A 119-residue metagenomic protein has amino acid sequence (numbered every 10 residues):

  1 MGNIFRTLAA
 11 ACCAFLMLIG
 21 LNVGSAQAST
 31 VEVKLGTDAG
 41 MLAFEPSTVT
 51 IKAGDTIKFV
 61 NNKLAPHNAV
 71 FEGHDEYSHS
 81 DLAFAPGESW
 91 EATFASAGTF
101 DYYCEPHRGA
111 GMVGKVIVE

Functional and structural regions predicted by a protein language model:
M1-C12: Bacterial N-terminal signal peptides that target proteins for export
G2, G20-E119: Extracytoplasmic copper-binding redox domains, predominantly the cupredoxin/blue-copper superfamily
A10-G20: Bacterial N-terminal signal peptides
